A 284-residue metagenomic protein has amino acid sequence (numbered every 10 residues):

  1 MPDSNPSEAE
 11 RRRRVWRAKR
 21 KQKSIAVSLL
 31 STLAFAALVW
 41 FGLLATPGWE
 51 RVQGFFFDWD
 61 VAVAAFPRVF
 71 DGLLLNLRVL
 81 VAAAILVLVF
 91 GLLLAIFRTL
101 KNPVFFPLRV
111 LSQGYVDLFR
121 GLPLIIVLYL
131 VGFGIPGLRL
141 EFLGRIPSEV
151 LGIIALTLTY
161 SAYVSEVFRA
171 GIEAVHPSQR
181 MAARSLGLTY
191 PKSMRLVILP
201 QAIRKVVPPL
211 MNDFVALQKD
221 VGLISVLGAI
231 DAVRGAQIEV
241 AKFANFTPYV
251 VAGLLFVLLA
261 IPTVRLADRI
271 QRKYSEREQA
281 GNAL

Functional and structural regions predicted by a protein language model:
M1-L284: Transmembrane alpha-helices and adjacent helix-loop boundaries
